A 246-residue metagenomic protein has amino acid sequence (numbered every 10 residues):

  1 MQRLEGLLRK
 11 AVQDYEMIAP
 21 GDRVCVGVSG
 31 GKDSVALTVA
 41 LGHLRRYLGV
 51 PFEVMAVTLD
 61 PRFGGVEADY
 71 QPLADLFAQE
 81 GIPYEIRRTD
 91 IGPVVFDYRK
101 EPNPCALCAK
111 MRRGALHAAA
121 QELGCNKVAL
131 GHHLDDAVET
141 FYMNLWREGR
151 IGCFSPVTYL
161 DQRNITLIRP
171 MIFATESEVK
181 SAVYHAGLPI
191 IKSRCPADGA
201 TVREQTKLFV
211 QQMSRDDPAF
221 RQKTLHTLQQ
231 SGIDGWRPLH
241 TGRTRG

Functional and structural regions predicted by a protein language model:
M1-F141, R147, S177-H185: ATP-dependent adenylation/nucleotidyltransferase module used to activate substrates
S34, E67, N103, Y142 (+4 more regions): Alpha-helix boundary/capping detector
V54, K127, D135-Q212: Catalytic subdomain that performs nucleotidyl-dependent activation
P61-F63, I91-P93, T158-D161, A174 (+2 more regions): Residue-level detector of flexible, active-site-proximal loop/helix-junction positions within diverse enzyme catalytic
E101-C105, L130-H132, F173-S177, R215-A219 (+1 more regions): A general structural signal for short secondary-structure boundary/capping elements
A109-Q121, V157-R163, V210, S214-Q229: Short, basic, helix/turn surface patches
L188-G246: The feature marks non-catalytic terminal segments
